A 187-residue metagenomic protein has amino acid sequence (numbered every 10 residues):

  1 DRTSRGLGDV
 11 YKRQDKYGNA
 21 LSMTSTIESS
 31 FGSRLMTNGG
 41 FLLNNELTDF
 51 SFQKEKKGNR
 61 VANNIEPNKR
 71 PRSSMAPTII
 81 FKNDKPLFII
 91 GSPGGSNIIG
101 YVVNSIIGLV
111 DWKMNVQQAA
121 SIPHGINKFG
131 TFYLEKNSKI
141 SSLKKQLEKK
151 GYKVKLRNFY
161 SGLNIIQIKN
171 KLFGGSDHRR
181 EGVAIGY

Functional and structural regions predicted by a protein language model:
D1-Y11: Single conserved hydrophobic/aromatic residue that forms the stacking wall/gate of nucleotide- or nucleobase-binding
R5, K139-Y187: Cofactor-centric catalytic regions
D15-Y17, F81-K85, Q167-K171: Short acidic-glycine loop/turn motifs at beta-strand connectors
Y17, N68-R70, D111-N158: Extended C-terminal subregions enriched in glycine
A20-K82, F88, W112, V116: Active-site rim segments in enzyme catalytic domains, especially the processed small/beta chain of N-terminal
A20-L21, E28-S33, D49-F52, L87 (+4 more regions): Flexible loop/turn segments at secondary-structure boundaries
S92-M114: Alpha-helical support elements that line or immediately flank enzyme active sites and cofactor-binding pockets
